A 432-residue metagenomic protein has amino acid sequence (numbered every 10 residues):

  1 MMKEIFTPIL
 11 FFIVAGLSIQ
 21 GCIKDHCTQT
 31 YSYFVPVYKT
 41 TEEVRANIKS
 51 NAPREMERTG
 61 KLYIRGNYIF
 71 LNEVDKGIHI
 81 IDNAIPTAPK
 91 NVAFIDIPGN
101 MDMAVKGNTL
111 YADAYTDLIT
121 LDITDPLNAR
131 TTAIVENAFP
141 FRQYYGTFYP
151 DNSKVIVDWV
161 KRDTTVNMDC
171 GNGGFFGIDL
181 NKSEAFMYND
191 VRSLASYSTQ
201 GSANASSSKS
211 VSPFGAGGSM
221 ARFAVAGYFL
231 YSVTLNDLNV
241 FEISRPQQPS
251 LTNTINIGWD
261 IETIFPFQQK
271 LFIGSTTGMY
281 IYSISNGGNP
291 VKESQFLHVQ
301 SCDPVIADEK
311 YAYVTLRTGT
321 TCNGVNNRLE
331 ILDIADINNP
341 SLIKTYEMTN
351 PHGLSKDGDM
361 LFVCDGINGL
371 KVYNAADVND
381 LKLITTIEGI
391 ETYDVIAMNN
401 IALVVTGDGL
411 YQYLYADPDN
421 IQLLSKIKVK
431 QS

Functional and structural regions predicted by a protein language model:
M1-I9: Bacterial N-terminal signal peptides that target proteins for export
S18-G21: C-terminal motif of bacterial Sec signal peptides marking the signal peptidase cleavage site
I23-S432: Feature marking well-ordered beta-strand scaffolds used for ligand recognition
